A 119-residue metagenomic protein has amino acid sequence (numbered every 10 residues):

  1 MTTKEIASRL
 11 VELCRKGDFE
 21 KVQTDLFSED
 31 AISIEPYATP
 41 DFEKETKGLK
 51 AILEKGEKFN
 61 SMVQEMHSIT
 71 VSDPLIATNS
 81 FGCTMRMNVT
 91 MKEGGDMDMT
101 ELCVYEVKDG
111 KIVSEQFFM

Functional and structural regions predicted by a protein language model:
M1-D30: Short acidic-aromatic low-complexity motifs
M1-E5, F42-K50, D98-C103: Charged, low-complexity, helix/coiled-coil-prone segments
A7, K16-F19, L49-G56, D98: A structural signal for well-ordered alpha-helical scaffolds and beta->alpha junctions
L10-L13, K47-L49, S61-V63, C83-M85: A short linear-motif detector with a strong N-terminal bias
V22-Q23, A31, I52, C83 (+1 more regions): Hydrophobic pocket/interface hotspot
T24-S72: A solvent-exposed, acidic/Ser-Thr-rich amphipathic alpha-helical stretch
E57-M119: A beta-strand edge to alpha-helix "cap/lid" segment located at domain peripheries
